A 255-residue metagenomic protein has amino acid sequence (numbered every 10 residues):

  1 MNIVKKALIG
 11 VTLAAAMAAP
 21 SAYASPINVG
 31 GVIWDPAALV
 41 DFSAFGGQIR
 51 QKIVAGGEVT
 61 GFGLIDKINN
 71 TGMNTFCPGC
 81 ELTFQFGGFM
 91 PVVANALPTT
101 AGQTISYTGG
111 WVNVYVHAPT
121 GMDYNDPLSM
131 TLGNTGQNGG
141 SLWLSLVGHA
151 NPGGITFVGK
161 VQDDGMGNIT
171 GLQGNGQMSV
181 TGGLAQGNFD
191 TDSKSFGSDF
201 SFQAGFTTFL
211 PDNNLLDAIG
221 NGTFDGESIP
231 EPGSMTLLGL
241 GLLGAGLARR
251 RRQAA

Functional and structural regions predicted by a protein language model:
M1-I27, I219-A248, A254-A255: Short, threonine-centered small-residue motifs that mark membrane-proximal processing/anchoring sites and TM-junction
K6, T12, T71, N95-A96 (+1 more regions): Compositionally biased, intrinsically disordered low-complexity segments
A24-S106, S195-S228: N-terminal segment immediately downstream of the Sec signal-peptide cleavage site in secreted/extracellular proteins
A38, W111, G233: Solvent-exposed, flexible loop/coil residues
F84, Y115, L240-L243: Conserved short hydrophobic patches within well-ordered secondary structure
G109-D192: Short helix-loop boundary/capping segments
G159-S228, A245, R250-A255: Eukaryotic intrinsically disordered, low-complexity regions
